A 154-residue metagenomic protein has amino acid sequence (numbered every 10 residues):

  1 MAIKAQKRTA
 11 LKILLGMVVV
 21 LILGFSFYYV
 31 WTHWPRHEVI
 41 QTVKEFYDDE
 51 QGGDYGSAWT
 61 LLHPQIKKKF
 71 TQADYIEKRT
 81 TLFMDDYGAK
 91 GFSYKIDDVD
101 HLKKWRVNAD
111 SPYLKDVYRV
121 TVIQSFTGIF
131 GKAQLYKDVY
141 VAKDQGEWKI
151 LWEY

Functional and structural regions predicted by a protein language model:
A2-G52: Short, low-complexity N-terminal intrinsically disordered segments enriched in polar/charged residues
V30-H33, E45, L61-I66, F126-T127: Second-shell loop/turn segments in exported
H33, H37, D49-G56, K69-A73 (+1 more regions): Soluble non-cytosolic domains of exported or imported proteins
I40-Q41, Y47, Y75, Y87 (+2 more regions): Low-complexity, intrinsically disordered short segments enriched for Gly/Pro and polybasic residues
F46, A58, V141: Hydrophobic pocket/interface hotspot
G56-D116: Short solvent-exposed beta->alpha transition segments
D100-Y154: Exposed beta-sheet edge and beta->alpha loop/turn motif
